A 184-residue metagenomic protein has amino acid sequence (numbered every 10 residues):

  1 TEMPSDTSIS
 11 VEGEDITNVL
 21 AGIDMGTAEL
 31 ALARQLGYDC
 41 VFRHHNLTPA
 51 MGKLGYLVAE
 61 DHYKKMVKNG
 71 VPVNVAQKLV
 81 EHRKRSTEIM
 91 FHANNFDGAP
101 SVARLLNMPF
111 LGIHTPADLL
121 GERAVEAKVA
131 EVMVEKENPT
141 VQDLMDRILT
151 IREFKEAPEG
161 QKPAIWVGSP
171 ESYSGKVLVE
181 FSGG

Functional and structural regions predicted by a protein language model:
T1-G184: Hydrophobic structural segments
